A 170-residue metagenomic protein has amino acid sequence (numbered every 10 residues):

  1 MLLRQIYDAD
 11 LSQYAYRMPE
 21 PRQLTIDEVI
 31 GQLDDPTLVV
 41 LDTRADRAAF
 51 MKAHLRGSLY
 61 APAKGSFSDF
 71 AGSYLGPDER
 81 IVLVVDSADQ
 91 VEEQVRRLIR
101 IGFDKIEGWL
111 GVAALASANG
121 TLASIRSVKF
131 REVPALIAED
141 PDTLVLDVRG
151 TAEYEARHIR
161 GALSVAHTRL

Functional and structural regions predicted by a protein language model:
M1-M18, D46-L144, V148-L170: Rhodanese-like catalytic fold shared by cysteine-dependent sulfurtransferases and DSP/PTP-type phosphatases
M18-V29: A contiguous, basic/glycine-rich beta-loop/short-helix subdomain that forms a polymer-engagement track
E28-P36, A135-D140: A short acidic-Thr-Gly-centered motif at the start of a beta-strand
P36-T37, D78: A short, charged/proline- and glycine-enriched loop that marks the coil->beta-strand transition at the N-terminal
